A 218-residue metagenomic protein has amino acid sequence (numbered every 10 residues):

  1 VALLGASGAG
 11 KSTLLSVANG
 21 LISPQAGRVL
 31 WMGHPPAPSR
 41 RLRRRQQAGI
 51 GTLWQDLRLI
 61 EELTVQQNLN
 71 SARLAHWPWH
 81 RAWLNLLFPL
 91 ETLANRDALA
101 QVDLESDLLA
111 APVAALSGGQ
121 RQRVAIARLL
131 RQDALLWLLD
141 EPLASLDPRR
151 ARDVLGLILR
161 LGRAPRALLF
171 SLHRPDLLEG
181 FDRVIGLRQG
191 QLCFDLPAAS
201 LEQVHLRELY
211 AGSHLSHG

Functional and structural regions predicted by a protein language model:
N19: Helix-to-loop junction immediately C-terminal to a conserved catalytic motif
G27-P38, Q46: Conserved ABC transporter NBD signature motif
A82-D107: Conserved ABC ATPase "signature" region
P112-L116, Q120: Conserved ABC ATPase signature
I126: Hydrophobic anchor residue at the start of the ABC signature
W137-E141: Catalytic Walker B motif of ABC-type/P-loop ATPase nucleotide-binding domains
P148-R150: Helix N-cap at the start of a conserved alpha-helix in ABC-type nucleotide-binding domains
